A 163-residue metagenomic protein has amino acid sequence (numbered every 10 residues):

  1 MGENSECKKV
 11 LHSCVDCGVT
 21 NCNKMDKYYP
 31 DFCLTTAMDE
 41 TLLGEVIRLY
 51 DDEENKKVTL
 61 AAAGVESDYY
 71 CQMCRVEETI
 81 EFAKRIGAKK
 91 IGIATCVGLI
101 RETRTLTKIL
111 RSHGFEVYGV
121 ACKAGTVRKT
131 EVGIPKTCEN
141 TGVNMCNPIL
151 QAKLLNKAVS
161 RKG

Functional and structural regions predicted by a protein language model:
M1-G163: An N-terminal assembly and electron-transfer interface module characteristic of large anaerobic redox and radical
